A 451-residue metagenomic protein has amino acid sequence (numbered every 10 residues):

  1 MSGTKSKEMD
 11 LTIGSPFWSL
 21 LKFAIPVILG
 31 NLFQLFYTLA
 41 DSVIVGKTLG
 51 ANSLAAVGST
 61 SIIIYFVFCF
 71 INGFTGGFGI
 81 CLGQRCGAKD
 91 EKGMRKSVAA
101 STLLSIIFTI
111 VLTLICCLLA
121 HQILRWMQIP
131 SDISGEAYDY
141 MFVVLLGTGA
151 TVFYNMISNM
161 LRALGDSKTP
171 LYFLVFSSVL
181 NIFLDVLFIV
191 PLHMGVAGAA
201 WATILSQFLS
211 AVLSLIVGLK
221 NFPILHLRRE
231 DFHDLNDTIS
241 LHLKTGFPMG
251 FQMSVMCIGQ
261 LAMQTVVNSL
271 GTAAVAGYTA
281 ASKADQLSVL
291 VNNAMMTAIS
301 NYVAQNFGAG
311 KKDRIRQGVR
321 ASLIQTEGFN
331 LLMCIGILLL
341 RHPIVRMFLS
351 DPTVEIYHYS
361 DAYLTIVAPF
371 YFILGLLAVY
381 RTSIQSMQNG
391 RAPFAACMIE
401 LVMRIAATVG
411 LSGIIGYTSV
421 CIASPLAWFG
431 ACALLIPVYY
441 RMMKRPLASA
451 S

Functional and structural regions predicted by a protein language model:
M1-A24, L82-G149, P191-F247, V303-F370 (+1 more regions): Short alpha-helical transmembrane segments in multi-pass integral membrane proteins
L11-L49, Y65-G77, C81, I106-T113 (+5 more regions): N-terminal transmembrane alpha-helices
K22-D41, V143, Y154, S177 (+4 more regions): Transmembrane helical elements of multi-pass membrane transporters/channels
V27, N31, V43, I80 (+17 more regions): Transmembrane alpha-helix boundary and packing residues in multipass membrane permease domains and related
F36-A55, L124-S131, L187-M194, S254-L287 (+4 more regions): Helix-terminus/linker motif at the lipid-water interface of multi-pass membrane proteins
V45-Y65, D132-E136, V196-A197, T238-T245 (+5 more regions): Interfacial/gating helices of multi-pass transporter permease domains
L54-L114, T151-P170, G277-I335, L339-R341 (+2 more regions): Small-residue-rich hydrophobic transmembrane alpha-helices
T75, V144-R162, P170-S178, A199-V212 (+4 more regions): Short runs within selected transmembrane alpha-helices of multi-pass transporters and secretion channels
